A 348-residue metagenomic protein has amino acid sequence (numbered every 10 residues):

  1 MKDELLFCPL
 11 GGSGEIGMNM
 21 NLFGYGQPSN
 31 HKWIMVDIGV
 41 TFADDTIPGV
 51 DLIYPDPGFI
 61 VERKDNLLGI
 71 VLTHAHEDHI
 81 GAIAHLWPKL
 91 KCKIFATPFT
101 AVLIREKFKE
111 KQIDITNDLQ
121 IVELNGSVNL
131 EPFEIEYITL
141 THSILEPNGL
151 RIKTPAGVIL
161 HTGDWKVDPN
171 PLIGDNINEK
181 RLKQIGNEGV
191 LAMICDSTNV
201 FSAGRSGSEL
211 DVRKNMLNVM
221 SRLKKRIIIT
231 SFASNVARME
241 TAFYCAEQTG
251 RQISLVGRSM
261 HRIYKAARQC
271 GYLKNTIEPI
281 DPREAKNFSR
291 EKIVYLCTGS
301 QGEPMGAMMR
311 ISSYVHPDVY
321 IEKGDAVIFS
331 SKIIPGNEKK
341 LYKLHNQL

Functional and structural regions predicted by a protein language model:
M1-V71, H76-N287, G306-Y320, N337-K343: His/Asp/Glu-rich metal-coordinating catalytic cores of metallo-dependent phosphodiesterases/hydrolases acting on
M18-M20, E291-I293, G324: Short, surface-exposed beta-edge/turn micro-motifs
P98, A326-I328: Hydrophobic alpha-helical transmembrane segments in multi-pass membrane proteins
I227, D325-A326: Short amphipathic alpha-helical segments
K292-Q301: Conserved two-lobed SF2 helicase motor
G299-S300, F329-P335: Aromatic- and Gly/Pro-rich donor/ligand-binding loops that form nucleotide- or phosphate-bearing donor binding pockets
